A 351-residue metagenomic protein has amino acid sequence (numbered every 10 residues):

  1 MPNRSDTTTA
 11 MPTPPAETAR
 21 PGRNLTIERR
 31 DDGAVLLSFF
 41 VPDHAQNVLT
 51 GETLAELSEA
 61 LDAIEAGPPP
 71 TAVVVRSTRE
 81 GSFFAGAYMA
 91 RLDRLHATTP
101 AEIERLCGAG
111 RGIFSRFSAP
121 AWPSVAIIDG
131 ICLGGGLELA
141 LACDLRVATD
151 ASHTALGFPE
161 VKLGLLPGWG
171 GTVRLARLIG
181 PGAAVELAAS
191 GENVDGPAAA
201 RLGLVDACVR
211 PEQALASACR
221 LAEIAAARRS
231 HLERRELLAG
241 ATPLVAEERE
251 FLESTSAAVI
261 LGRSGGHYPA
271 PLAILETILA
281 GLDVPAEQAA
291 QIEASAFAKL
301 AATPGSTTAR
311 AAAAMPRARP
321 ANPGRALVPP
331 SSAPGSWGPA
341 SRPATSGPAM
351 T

Functional and structural regions predicted by a protein language model:
P2-R4, T8-F40, L141, L187-A294 (+1 more regions): Amphipathic alpha-helical segments at domain termini/boundaries
P2-R76, A101, G112-S115: Conserved CoA-thioester-binding segment of acyl-CoA-metabolizing enzymes
V75, Y88, L139-A140, A199: Hydrophobic/aromatic residues within transmembrane alpha-helices of multi-pass small-molecule transporters
S77-G112, C132, K162-G164: Glycine- (often His-adjacent) and acidic-residue-rich active-site loop that binds/positions the CoA thioester
R111-L163, P167, A333: Glycine-rich beta-to-alpha active-site loop
G171-G182: Hydrophobic, secondary-structure "cap" segments at the distal end of domains
E223, S295-T308: Long amphipathic alpha-helix in the N-terminal Rossmann-like dinucleotide-binding domain of NAD(P)-dependent
A318-T351: NAD(P)+-binding Rossmann beta1-loop-alpha1 motif at the extreme N-terminus of oxidoreductases
